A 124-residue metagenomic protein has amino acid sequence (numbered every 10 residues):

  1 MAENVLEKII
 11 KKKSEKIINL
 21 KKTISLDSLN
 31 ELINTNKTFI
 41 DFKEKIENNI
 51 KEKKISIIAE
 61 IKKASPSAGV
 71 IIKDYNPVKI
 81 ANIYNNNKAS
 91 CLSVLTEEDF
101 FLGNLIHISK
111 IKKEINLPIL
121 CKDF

Functional and structural regions predicted by a protein language model:
M1-I61, S67: N-terminal amphipathic alpha-helix/helix-capping segment at the start of soluble metabolic enzymes
E7, I40, V78-N82, N86 (+2 more regions): Amphipathic, non-transmembrane alpha-helical secondary structure
I9, A59, Y84, L92 (+1 more regions): Conserved, mostly hydrophobic/aromatic
I9, C91-F101, L117-F124: Catalytic beta/alpha-barrel core
D27-K37, P66-I71, S90-I111: Glycine-rich, proline-tolerant flexible connector loops at the mouths of alpha/beta enzymes
D41-K53, G103-F124: Alpha-helix-loop-beta-strand connector modules within alpha/beta enzyme cores
I61-N76, P118-F124: Active-site mouth loops of central-metabolism enzymes
I72-L95, E114: Alpha/beta enzyme core
